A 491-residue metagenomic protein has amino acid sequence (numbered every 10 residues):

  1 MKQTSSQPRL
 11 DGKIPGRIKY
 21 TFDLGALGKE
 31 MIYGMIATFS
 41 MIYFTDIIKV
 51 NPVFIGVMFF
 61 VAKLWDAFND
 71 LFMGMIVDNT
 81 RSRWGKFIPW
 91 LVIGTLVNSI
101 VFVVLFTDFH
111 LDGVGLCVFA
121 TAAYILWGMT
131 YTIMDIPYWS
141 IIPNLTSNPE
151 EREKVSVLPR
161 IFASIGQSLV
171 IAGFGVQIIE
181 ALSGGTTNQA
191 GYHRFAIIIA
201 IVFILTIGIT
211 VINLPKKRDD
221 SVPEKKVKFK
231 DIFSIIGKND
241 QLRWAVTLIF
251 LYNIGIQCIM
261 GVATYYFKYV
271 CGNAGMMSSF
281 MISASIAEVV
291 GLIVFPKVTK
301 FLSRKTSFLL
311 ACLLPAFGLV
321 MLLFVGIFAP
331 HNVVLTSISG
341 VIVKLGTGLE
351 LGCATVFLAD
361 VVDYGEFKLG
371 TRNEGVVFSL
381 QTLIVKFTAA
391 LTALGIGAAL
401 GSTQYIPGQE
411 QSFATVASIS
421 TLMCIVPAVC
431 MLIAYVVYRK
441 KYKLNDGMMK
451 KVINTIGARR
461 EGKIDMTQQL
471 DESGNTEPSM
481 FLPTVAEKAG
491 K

Functional and structural regions predicted by a protein language model:
K2-K491: Membrane-embedded alpha-helical bundles of multi-pass transporters/translocases, especially carrier/permease families
